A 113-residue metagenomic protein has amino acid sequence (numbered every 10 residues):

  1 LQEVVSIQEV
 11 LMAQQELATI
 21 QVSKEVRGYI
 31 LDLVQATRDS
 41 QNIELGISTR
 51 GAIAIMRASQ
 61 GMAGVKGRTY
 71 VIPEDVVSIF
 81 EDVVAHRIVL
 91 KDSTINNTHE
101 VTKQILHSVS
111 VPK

Functional and structural regions predicted by a protein language model:
L1-S40: Phosphate-sensing "switch" segment of ASCE/P-loop ATPases
D39-K113: C-terminal engagement/docking regions of AAA+ P-loop ATPases
